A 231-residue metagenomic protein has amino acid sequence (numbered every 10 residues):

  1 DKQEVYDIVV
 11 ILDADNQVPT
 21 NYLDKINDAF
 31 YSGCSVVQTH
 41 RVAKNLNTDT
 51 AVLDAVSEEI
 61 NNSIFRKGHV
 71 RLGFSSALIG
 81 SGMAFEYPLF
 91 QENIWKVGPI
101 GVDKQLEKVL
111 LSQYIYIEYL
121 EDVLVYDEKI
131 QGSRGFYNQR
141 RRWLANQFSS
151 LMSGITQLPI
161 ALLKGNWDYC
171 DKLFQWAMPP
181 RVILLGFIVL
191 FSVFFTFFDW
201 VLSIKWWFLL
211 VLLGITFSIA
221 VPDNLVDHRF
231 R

Functional and structural regions predicted by a protein language model:
D1, K25-P99, R141, F148 (+1 more regions): Long helical/loop segments within the catalytic core of UDP-sugar-dependent glycosyltransferases, especially the large
V5-Q17: Short beta-strand-to-loop acidic/aromatic patch adjacent to the donor-nucleotide binding site
N16-V18, V42-K44, Q105, L124: A short, conserved beta-strand element in the Rossmann-like catalytic core that flanks the donor/metal-binding loop
D49, V56, R140, Q147-P159 (+1 more regions): A transmembrane-helix-recognition feature enriched in membrane-embedded lipid enzymes and envelope glyco-/phospholipid
I100-L106: Acidic donor-binding loop at a coil-to-helix junction in glycosyltransferase catalytic cores that engages
E107-Y126: Catalytic donor-sugar/metal-binding loop of nucleotide-sugar-dependent glycosyltransferases
Y137-L184, I188-F191: Active-site-adjacent helix/loop segment of glycosyltransferases that harbors family-specific signature motifs
Q175-R231: Membrane-embedded multi-pass helical conduit in multi-pass membrane proteins, especially envelope-biosynthetic
